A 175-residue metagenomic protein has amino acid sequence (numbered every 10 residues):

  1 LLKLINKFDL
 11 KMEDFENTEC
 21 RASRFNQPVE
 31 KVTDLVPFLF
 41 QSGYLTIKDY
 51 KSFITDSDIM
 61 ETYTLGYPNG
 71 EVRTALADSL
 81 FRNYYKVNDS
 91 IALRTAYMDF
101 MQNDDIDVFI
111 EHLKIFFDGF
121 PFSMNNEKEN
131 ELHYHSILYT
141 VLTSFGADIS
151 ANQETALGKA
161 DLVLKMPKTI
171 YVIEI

Functional and structural regions predicted by a protein language model:
L1-I175: Extended alpha-helical interface modules used as scaffolds for assembling large macromolecular complexes
